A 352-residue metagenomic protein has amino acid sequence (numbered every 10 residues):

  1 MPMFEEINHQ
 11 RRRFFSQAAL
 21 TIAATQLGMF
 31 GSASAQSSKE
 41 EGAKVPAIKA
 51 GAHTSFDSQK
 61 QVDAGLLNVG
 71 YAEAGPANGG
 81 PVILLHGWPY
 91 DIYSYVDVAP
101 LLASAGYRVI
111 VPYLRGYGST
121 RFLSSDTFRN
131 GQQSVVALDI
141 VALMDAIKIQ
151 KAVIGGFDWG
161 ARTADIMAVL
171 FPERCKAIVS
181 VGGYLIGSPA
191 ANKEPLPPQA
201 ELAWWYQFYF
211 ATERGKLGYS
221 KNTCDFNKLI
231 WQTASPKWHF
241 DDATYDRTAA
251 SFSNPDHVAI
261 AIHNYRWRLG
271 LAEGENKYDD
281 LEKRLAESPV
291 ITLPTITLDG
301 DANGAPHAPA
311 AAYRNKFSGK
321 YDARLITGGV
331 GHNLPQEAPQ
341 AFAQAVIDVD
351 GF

Functional and structural regions predicted by a protein language model:
M1-Q10, L20-A23: N-terminal secretory signal peptides
E6-F15, R115: Twin-arginine (Tat) signal peptide motif
R13-A35: N-terminal export signals
A18, I140, F342, V346: Hydrophobic "lid"/C-terminal helical patch of Rossmann-like NAD(P)-dependent dehydrogenase/epimerase domains
E40-S58, N68-V69, A74, P81 (+3 more regions): Flexible "cap/lid" subdomain of the alpha/beta-hydrolase fold that forms the substrate-access gate
E73-R121: Conserved HGGG/HGGXW glycine-rich cap/lid loop of the alpha/beta-hydrolase fold
V330-A338: Catalytic histidine-centered segment of alpha/beta-hydrolase-like enzymes
V346-F352: Short, hydrophobic alpha-helical segments
